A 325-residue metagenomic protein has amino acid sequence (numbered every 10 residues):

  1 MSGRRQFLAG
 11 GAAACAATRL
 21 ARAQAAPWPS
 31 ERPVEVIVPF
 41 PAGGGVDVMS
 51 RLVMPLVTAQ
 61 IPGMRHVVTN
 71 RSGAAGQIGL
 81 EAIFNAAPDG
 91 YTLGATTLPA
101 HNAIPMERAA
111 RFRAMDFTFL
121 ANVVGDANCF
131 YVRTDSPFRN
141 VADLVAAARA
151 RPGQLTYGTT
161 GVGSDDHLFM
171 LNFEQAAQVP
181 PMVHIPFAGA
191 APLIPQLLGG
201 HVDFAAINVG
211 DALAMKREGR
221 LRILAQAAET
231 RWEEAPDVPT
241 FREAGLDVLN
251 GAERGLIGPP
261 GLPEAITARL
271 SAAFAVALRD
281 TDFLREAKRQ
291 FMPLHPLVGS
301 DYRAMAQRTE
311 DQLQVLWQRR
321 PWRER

Functional and structural regions predicted by a protein language model:
M1-A14: N-terminal secretory signal peptides and thylakoid transit peptides that target proteins across membranes
A23-D116, V179-D203, L294-P296, W317-R325: N-terminal (or domain-start) structured segment
E31-P33, E264-R325: An extracytoplasmic/periplasmic, membrane-proximal ligand-sensing/linker region
V34, G43, S50, V68 (+10 more regions): Residue-level signal for nonpolar/aromatic packing positions in well-ordered secondary structure
G43, L98-P99, R133-F138, T159-S164 (+4 more regions): Short coil/turn segments
S72, Q154, G158-V162, D166-V238: Ligand-binding pocket segment of bilobal, Venus flytrap-like solute-binding proteins
N85-Y91, P105-P192, F241, E253-E286: Hinge/capping helix and adjacent helix->loop/strand transition within the periplasmic-binding protein
G125, D211-R279, R308-D311, E324: C-terminal lobe and pocket-closing loops of periplasmic/extracytoplasmic Venus-flytrap solute-binding proteins
